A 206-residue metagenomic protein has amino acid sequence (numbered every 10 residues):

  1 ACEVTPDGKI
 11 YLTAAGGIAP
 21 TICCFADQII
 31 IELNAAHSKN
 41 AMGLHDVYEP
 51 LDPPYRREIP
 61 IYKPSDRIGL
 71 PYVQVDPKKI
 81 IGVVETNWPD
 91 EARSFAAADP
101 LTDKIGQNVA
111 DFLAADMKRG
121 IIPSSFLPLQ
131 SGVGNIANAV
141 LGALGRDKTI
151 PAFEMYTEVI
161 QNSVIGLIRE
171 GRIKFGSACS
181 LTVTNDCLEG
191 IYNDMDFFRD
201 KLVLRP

Functional and structural regions predicted by a protein language model:
A1-R205: Metallocofactor- and cofactor-centric catalytic cores in central/energy metabolism, strongly enriched
